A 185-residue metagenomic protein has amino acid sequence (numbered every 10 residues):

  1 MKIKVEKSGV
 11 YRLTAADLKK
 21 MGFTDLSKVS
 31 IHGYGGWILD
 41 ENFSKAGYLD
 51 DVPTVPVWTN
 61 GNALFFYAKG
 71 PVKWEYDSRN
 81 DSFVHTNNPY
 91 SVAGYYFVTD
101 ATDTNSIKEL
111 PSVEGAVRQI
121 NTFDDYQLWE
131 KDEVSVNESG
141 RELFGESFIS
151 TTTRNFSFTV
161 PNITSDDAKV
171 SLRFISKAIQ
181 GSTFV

Functional and structural regions predicted by a protein language model:
M1-K4, A16-V185: Structured catalytic cores of large enzymes
V10-Y11: Ligand-binding face of N-terminal immunoglobulin V-set domains in extracellular IgSF glycoproteins
